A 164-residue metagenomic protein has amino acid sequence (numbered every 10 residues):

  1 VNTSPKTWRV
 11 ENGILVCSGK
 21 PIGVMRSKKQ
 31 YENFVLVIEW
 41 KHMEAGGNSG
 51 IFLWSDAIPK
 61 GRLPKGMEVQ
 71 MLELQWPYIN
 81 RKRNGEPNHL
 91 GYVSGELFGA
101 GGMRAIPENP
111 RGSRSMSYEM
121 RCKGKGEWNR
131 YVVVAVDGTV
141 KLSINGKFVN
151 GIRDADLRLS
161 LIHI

Functional and structural regions predicted by a protein language model:
V1-I162: Carbohydrate-interacting regions of secretory-pathway proteins
